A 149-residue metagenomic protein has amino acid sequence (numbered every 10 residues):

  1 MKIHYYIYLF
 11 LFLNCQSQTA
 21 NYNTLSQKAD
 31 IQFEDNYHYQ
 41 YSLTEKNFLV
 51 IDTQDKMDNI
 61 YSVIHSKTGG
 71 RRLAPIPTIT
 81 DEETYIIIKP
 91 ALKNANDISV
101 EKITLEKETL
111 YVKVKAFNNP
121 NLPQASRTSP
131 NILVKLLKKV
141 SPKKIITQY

Functional and structural regions predicted by a protein language model:
M1-Y8: Sec-dependent signal peptide recognition, specifically the positively charged N-region followed immediately by
C15-Y149: Exposed, flexible binding/inhibitory loops of compact, secreted disulfide-stabilized domains
